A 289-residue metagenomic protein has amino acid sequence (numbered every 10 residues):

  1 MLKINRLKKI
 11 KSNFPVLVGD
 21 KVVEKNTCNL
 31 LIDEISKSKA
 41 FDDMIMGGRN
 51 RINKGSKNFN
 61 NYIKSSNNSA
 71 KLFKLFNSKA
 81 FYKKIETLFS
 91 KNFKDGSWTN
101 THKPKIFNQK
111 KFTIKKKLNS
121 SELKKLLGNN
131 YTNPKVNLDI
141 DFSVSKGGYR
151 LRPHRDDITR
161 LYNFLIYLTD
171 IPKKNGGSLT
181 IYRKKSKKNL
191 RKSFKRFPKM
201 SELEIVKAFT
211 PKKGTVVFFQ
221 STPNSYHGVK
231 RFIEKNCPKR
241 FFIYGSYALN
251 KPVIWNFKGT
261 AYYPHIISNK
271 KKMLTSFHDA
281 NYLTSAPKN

Functional and structural regions predicted by a protein language model:
M1-S12, K39, D43, T260-N289: Fe(II)/2-oxoglutarate
K3, S56, S66-N68, N77-S78 (+7 more regions): Serine/threonine-rich low-complexity intrinsically disordered regions
N5-K115: Non-heme Fe(II)/2-oxoglutarate
K9, K54-K57, Y162, G177 (+4 more regions): Alpha-helical structural elements
K21, N50, K57, S178 (+4 more regions): Compositionally biased, intrinsically disordered low-complexity regions
D43-S69, K124-P153, H265-D279: Amphipathic repeat-derived elements
K57-S65, K116, Y182-S186, E204 (+4 more regions): Noncatalytic linker/hinge segments flanking ATPase motor cores
Y82, E86-T260: Catalytic core of non-heme Fe(II) oxygenases with the double-stranded beta-helix
